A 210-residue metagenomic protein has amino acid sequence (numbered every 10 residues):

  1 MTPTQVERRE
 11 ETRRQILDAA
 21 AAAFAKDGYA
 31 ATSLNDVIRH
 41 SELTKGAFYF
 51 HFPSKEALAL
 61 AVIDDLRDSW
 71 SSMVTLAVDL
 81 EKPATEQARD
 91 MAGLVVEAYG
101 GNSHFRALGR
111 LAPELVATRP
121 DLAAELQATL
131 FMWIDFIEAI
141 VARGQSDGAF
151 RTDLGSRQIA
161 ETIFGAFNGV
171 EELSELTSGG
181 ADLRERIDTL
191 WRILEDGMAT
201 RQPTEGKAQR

Functional and structural regions predicted by a protein language model:
M1-D27, A31-L43, A57-L60: Basic, helix-initiating cap at the start of DNA-binding domains
E42-F52: Short hydrophobic/aromatic patch on the recognition helix
F52, L60-L66: Alpha-helical DNA-contacting segments of helix-turn-helix folds
A61, T75-F105, S156-I163, I187 (+1 more regions): Hydrophobic alpha-helical connector segments
D68-S71, T75, G101, P120-D147 (+3 more regions): Amphipathic alpha-helical packing segments from all-alpha helical-bundle domains
A77-V78, G93-G100, G109-T118, L194-G197: Helix-loop "lid/cap" segments that line or gate small-molecule binding pockets
Q87, G100-A124, E138, E172: Amphipathic alpha-helical segments used for helix-helix packing
D90-E97, I134-D135, A139-D147, A166 (+1 more regions): C-terminal peripheral helix-coil segments that are non-catalytic and often amphipathic
